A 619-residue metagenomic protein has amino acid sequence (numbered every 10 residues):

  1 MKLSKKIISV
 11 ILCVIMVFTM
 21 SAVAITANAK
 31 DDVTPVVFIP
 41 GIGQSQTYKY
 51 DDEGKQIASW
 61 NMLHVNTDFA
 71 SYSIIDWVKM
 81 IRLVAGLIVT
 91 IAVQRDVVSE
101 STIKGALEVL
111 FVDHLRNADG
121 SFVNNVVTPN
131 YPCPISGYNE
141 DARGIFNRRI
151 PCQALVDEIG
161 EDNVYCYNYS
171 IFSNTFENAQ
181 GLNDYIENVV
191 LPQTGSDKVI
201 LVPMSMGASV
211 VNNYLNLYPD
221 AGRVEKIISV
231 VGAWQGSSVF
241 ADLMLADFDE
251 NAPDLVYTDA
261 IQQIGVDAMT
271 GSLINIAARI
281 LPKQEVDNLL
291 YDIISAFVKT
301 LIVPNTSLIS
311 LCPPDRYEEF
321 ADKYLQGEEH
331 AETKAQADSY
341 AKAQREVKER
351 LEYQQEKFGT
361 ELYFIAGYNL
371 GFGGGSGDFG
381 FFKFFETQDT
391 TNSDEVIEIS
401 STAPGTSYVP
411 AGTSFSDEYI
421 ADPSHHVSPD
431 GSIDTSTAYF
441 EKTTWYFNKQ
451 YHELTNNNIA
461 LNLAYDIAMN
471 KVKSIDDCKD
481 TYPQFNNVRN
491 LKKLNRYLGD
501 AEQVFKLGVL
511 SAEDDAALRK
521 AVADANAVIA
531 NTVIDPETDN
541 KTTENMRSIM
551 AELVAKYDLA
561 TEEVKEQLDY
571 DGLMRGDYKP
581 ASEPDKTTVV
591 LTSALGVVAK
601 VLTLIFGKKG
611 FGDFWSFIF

Functional and structural regions predicted by a protein language model:
M1-I11: Bacterial N-terminal signal peptides that target proteins for export
I11-T19: Bacterial N-terminal signal peptides
F18-D32, F614-F617: Sec-dependent signal peptide cleavage junction
K30-V202, A208-A260, G371, T390-E395 (+1 more regions): N-terminal non-catalytic accessory region
E177, G181-D184, V210-N213, K493-R496 (+8 more regions): Extracytoplasmic/secreted proteins, especially bacterial periplasmic and envelope-associated proteins
N251-E328: Alpha/beta-hydrolase-fold enzymes
E319-R496, G572-I605, K609-G612, F617-F619: C-terminal subdomain of alpha/beta-hydrolase-fold enzymes, centered on the catalytic histidine and its supporting
N487-Y578: Beta-rich interaction/scaffold domains
